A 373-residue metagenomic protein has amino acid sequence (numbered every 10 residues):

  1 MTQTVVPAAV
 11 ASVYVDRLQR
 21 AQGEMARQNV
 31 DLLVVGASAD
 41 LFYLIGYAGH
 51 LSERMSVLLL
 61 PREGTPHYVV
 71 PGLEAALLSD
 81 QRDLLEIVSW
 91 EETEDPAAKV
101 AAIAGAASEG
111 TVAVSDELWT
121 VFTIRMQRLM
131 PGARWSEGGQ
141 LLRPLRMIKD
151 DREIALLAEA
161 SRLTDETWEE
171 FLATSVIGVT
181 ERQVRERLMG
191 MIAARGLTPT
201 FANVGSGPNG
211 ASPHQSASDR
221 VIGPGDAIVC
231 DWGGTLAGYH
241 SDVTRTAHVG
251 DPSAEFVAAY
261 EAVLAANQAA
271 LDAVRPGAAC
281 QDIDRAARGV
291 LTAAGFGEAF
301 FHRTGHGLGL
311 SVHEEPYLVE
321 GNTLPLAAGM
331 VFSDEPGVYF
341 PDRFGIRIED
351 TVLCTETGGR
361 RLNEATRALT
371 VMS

Functional and structural regions predicted by a protein language model:
M1-S373: Active-site neighborhoods and metal-handling regions in enzymes and metal-associated proteins
